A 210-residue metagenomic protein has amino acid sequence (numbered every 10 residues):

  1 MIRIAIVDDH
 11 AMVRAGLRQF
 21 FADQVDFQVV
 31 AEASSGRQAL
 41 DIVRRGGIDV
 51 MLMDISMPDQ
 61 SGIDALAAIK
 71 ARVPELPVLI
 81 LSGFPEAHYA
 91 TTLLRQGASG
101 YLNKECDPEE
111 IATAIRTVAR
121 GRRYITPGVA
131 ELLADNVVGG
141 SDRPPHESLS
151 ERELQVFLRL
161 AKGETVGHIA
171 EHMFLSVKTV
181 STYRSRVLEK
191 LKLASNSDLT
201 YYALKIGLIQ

Functional and structural regions predicted by a protein language model:
A5, G46-L52: Active-site beta3 strand of CheY-like receiver
V13, M53, P58: The feature encodes the CheY-like receiver
S35-Q38, S61-D64, P85: Acidic catalytic/metal-coordinating carboxylates
D41, I63-E75: Short amphipathic alpha-helix used as the core "switch/output" element in two-component signaling
H88-R95, S99-E151, Q155, L208-I209: Short, flexible helix-to-coil linker/hinge segments that flank and couple to helix-turn-helix
D142-K178: Helix-turn-helix DNA-binding segment
T165-D198: Recognition helix of helix-turn-helix DNA-binding domains
